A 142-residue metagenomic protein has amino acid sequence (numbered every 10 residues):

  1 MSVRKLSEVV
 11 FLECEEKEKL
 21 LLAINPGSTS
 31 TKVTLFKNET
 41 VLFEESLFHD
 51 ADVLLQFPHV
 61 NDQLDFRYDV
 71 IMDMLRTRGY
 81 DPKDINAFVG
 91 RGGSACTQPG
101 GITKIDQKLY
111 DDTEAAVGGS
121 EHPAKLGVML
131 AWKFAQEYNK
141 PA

Functional and structural regions predicted by a protein language model:
V3-C14: A short, basic/flexible loop-to-alpha-helix module at the beginning of a structural domain
L12-E16, Y80-D81, A135-Q136: Solvent-exposed alpha-helices and their adjacent loops that cap or buttress functional pockets in soluble metabolic
K19-I24, I85-V89: Short glycine-aspartate micro-motif
L21-D62: Short glycine-rich, Thr/Ser-proximal phosphate-binding strand/loop in the N-terminal lobe of ATP-dependent enzymes
L47-V89: Conserved active-site "lid/cap" helical segment
L64-D69, G119-G127: Glycine-rich anion/phosphate-binding loops
L75-H122: Short beta-strand-loop/turn "lid" adjacent to the catalytic site in phosphate-handling enzymes
G127-A142: A structural motif corresponding to the C-terminal end of an alpha-helix and its immediate exit/capping segment
